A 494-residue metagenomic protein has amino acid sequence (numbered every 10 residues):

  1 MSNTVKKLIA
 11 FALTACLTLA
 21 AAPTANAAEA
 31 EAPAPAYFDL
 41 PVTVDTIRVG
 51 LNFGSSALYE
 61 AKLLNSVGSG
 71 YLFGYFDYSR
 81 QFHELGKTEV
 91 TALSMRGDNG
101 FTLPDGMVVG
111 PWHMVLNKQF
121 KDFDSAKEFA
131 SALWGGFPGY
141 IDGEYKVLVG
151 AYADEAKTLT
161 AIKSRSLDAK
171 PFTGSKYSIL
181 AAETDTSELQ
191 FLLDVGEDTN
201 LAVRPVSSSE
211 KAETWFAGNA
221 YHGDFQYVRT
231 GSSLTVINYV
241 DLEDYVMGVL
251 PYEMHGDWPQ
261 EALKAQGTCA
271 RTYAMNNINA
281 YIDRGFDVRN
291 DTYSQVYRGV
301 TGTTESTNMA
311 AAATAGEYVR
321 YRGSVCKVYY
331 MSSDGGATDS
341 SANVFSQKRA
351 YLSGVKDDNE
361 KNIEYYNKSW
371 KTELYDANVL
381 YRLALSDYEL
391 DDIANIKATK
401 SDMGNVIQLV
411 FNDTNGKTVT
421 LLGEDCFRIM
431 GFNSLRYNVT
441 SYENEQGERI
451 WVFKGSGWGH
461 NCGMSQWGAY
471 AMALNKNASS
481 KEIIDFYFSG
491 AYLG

Functional and structural regions predicted by a protein language model:
S2-G494: Conserved, single-site charged/polar hotspot
